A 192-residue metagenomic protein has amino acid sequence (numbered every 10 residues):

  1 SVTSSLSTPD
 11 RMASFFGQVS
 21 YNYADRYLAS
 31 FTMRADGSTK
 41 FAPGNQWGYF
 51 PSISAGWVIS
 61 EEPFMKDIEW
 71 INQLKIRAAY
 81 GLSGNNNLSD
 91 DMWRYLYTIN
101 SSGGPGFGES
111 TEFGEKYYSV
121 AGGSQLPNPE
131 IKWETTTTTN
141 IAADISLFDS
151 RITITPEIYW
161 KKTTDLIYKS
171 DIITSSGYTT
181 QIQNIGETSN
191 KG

Functional and structural regions predicted by a protein language model:
S1-G192: Extracellular/periplasmic, surface-exposed regions of secreted and cell-surface proteins
